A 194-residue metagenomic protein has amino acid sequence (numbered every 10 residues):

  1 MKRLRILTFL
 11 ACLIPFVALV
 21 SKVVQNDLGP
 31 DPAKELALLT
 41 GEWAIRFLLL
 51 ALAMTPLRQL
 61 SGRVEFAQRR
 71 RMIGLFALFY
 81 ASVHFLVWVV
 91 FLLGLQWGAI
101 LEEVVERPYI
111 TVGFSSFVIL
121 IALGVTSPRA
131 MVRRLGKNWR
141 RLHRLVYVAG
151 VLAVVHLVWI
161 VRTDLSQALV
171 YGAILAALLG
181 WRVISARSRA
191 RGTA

Functional and structural regions predicted by a protein language model:
M1-A194: Membrane-embedded alpha-helical bundles that constitute the cytochrome b-like, heme-associated redox core of multi-pass
